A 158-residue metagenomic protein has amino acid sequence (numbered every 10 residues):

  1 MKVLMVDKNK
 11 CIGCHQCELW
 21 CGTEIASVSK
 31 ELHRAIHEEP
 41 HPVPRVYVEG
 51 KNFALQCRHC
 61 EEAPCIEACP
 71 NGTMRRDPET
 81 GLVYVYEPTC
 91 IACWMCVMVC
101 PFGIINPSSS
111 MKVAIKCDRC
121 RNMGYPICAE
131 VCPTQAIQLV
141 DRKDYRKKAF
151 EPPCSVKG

Functional and structural regions predicted by a protein language model:
M1, M5-D7, G22, S27-A68 (+1 more regions): Flanking helices and flexible, charged tails adjoining ferredoxin-like Fe-S electron-transfer domains in multi-subunit
I12, E18-G22: N-terminal signal-anchor transmembrane alpha helix
I12-G13, G124: Glycine-/small-residue-rich active-site loops that bind phosphorylated ligands and cofactors
G72: A short, small-residue-rich loop immediately preceding and capping a beta-strand
T80-G81: Membrane-helix interface segments
